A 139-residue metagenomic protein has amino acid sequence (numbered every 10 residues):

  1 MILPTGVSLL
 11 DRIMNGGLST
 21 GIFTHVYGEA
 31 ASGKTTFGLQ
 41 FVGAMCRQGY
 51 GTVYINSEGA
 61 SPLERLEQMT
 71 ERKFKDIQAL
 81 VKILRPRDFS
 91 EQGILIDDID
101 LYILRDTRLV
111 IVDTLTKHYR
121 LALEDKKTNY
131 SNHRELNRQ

Functional and structural regions predicted by a protein language model:
M1-R12: N-terminal pre-Walker A segment at the start of P-loop NTPase domains
T5, N15-G16, Y27: Short glycine-rich loop/turn motifs that provide flexible caps or phosphate-binding loops at active sites
D11, N56, D113: Acidic active-site catalytic centers that drive phospho-/nucleotidyl reactions and related ester hydrolyses
D11-N15, D100: Generic structural signal for well-ordered alpha-helical scaffold segments
G17-S19, I103: Solvent-exposed alpha-helices and their adjacent loops that cap or buttress functional pockets in soluble metabolic
S19-D98: Conserved P-loop
D88-F89, I96-Q139: P-loop NTPase motor core
